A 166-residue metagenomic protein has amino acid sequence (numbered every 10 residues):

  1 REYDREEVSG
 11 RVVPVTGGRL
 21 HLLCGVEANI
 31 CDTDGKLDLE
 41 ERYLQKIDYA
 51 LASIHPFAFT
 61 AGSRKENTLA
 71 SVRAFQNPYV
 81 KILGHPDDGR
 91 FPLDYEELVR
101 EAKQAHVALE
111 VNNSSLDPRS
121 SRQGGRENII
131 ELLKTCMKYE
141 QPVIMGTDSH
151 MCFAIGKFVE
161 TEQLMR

Functional and structural regions predicted by a protein language model:
E2-V111, R166: Extended substrate/RNA-proximal surfaces in nucleic-acid metabolism proteins
I30-C31, L116, C152: Short, active-site-adjacent cap segments at secondary-structure transitions
P56, L83-G84, L116-P118, M145-D148: A short, structure-level motif marking secondary-structure boundaries and short turns
F75-Q76, M137-E140: Short hydrophobic "helix-edge" motifs at membrane interfaces and signal-peptide entry regions
P92-E101, R119-T135, C152-M165: Histidine/acidic-residue-rich catalytic or RNA/ligand-binding cores of hydrolases and nuclease-related proteins
A108-S121: His/Asp/Glu-enriched short active-site or ligand-binding loop at hydrolase and phosphoryl-transfer sites
N112-S114, L133, G146: C-terminal active-site rim and adjoining tail of enzyme catalytic domains
Q141-I155: Short acidic/histidine-rich active-site segments
